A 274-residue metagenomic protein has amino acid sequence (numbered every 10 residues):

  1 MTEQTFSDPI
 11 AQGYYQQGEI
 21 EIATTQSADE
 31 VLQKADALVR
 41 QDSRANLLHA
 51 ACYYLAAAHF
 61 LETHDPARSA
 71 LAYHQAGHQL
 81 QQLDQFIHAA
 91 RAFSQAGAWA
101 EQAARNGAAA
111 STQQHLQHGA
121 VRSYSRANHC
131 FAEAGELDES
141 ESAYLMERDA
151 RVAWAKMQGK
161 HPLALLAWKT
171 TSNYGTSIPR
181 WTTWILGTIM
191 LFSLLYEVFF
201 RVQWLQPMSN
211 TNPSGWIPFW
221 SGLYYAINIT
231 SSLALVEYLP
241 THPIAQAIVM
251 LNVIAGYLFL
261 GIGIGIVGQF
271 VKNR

Functional and structural regions predicted by a protein language model:
M1-P9: Long, contiguous interaction/recruitment modules in multidomain scaffold/adaptor proteins
D8-P9, G13-G18: Intrinsically disordered, low-complexity segments enriched in small/polar residues
Q16-W168: Membrane-protein extramembrane domains
Q79, W181, I185, V253 (+1 more regions): Short, charged/polar micro-motifs that form catalytic or ligand-binding hotspots
R126, M190-S193, I266: Helical transmembrane-bundle signal
K160-F200: Transmembrane alpha-helical segments and their cytosolic interface motifs in multi-pass membrane proteins
G187-G222: Outer-pore turret/helix-boundary of cation channels
S209-R274: Pore domain of cation channels
